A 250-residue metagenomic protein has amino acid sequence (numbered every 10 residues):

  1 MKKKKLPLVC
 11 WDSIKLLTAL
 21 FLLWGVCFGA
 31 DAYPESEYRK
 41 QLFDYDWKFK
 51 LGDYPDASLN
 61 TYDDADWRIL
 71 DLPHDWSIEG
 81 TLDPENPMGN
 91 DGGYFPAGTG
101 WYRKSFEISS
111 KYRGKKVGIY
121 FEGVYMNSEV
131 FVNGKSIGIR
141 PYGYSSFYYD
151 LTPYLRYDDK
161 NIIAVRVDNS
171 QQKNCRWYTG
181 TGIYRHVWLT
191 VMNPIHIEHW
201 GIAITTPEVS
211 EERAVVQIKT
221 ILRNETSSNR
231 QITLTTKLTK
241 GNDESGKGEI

Functional and structural regions predicted by a protein language model:
M1-D12: N-terminal secretory signal peptides that target proteins for export/translocation
S13-G25: Bacterial N-terminal signal peptides
G29-M88, I162-R166, S170, G182-I183 (+1 more regions): Accessory carbohydrate-binding/adhesion or oligomerization-edge regions at the termini of glycan-active proteins
A30-S36, S105, A203-T206: A short, compositionally biased domain-edge/stem linker segment
E37-Y38, G93-P96, T206-E212: Short, solvent-exposed beta-strand/turn "edge" segments of beta-rich domains on protein surfaces
R39-F43, G52-D53, G92, A97-W200 (+2 more regions): Accessory beta-strand-rich segments of carbohydrate-active enzymes
P194-S227: Surface beta-strand/loop "capping" patches
V215-I250: Beta-strand-rich binding/interaction modules
